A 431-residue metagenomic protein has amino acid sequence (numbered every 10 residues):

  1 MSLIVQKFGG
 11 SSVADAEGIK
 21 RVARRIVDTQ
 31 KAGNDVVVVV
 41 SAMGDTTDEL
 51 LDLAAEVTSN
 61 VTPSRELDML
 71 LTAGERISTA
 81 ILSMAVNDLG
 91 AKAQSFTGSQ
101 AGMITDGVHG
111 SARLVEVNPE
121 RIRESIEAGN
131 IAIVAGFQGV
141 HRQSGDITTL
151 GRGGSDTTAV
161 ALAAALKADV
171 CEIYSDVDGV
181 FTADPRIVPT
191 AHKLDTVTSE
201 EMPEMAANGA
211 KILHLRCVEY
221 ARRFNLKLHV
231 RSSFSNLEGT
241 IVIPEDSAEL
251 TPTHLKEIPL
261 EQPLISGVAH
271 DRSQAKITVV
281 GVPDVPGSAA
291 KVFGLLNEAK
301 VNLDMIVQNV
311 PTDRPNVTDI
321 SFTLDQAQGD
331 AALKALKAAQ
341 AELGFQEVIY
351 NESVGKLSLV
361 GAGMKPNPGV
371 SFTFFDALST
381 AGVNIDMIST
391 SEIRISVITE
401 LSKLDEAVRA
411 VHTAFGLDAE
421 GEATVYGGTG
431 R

Functional and structural regions predicted by a protein language model:
M1-V218, T399-E400, F415, A419 (+1 more regions): Nucleotide/pyrophosphate-binding catalytic subdomain
A23, V27-Q30, A164, R222 (+4 more regions): A structural alpha-helix within SAM-dependent methyltransferase catalytic domains
T29-V57, K227-L228, I241-D246, P315-Q328: Charged, low-complexity intrinsically disordered tails and linkers
N34, A91, L226, V301 (+1 more regions): Short phosphate-binding/catalytic loops that engage adenosine nucleotides
V170-Y174, L228-V230, D304, D386-M387: Short hydrophobic alpha-helical runs that function as membrane-insertion/retention elements
G209-R216, Y220-T240: Conserved glycine-bearing catalytic or ligand-binding loops at nucleotide- and phosphate-handling centers of large
I241-R431: A conserved regulatory-domain signal marking ACT and ACT-like small-molecule sensing domains and adjacent regulatory
